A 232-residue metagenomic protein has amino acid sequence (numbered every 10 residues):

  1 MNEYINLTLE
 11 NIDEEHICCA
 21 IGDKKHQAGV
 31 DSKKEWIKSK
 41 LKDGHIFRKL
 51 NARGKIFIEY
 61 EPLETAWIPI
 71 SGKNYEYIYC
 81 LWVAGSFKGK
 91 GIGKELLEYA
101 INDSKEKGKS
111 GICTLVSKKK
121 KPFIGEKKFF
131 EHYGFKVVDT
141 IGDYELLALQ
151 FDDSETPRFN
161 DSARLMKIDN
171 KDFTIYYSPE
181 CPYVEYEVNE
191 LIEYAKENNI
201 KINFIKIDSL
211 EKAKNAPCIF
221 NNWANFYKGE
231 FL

Functional and structural regions predicted by a protein language model:
M1-N51, S162, C181-Y183, E187-E190 (+1 more regions): Short amphipathic alpha-helix that is part of the acyltransferase structural core
L7, G142-L165: C-terminal "cap" of GNAT-fold acetyltransferases
K49, R53-E64, Y77, W82: Conserved beta-strand in the GNAT
T65-I78, K88: A conserved beta-turn-beta hairpin within the catalytic core of GNAT-like acetyltransferases that forms part
V83, G89-S104: Conserved acetyl-CoA-binding loop-helix of GNAT-fold acetyltransferases
S104-K120: Conserved GNAT acetyl-CoA-binding A-motif
L115, E131-A148: Conserved catalytic-core motifs of GNAT/GCN5-like acyltransferases
K228-L232: Non-catalytic, surface beta->alpha helical segment in thiol-disulfide oxidoreductase systems
